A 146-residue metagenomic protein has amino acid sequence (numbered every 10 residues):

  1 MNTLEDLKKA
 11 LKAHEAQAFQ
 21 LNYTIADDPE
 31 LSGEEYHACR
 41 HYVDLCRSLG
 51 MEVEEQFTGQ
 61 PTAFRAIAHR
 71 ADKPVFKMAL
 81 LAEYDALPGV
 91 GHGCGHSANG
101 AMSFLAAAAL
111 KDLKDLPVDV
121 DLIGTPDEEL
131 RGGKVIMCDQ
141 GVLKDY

Functional and structural regions predicted by a protein language model:
T3-L116: Acidic/His- and Gly-rich active-site-bordering loop/insert found across diverse amide/peptide-bond hydrolases
F104-Y146: Acidic/histidine-rich catalytic neighborhood of metal-dependent amide-processing enzymes
